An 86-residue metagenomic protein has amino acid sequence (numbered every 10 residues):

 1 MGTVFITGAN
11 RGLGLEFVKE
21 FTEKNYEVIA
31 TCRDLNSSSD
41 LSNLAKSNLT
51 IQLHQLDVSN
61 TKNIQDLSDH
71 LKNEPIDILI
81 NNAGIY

Functional and structural regions predicted by a protein language model:
M1-V4: Extreme N-terminal starter segment of soluble prokaryotic enzymes
T7, I76-G84: Rossmann-fold scaffold of SDR-type NAD(P)-dependent oxidoreductases
N10-E20: N-terminal Rossmann NAD(P)H-binding glycine-rich loop of SDR-like oxidoreductase domains
K19, E23, D69: Short, well-ordered alpha-helices that flank and scaffold nucleotide-derived cofactor binding pockets
T22-D40: Conserved glycine-rich Rossmann-like NAD(P)H-binding loop of the short-chain dehydrogenase/reductase
A45-Q52: A short helix-to-beta-strand connector/capping loop
H54-D66: The beta1-alpha1 cofactor-binding region of Rossmann-like NAD(H)/NADP(H)-dependent oxidoreductases
H70-P75: Glycine-rich phosphate-binding loop signature in dinucleotide/nucleotide-binding domains
